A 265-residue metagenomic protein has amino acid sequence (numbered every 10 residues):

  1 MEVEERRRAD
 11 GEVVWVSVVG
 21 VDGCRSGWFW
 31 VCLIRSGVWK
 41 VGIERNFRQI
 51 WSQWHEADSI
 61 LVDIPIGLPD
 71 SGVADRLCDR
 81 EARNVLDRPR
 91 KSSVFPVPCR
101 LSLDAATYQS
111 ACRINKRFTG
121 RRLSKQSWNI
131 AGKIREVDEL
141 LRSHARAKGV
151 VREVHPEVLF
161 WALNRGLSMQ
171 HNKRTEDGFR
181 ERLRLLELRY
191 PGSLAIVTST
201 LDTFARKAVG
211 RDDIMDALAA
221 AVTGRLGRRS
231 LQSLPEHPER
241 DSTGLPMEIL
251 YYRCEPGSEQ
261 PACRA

Functional and structural regions predicted by a protein language model:
V3-R6, G11-V19, G23-A265: RNase H-like (RuvC/DEDD) metal-dependent nuclease/polynucleotide-processing core
